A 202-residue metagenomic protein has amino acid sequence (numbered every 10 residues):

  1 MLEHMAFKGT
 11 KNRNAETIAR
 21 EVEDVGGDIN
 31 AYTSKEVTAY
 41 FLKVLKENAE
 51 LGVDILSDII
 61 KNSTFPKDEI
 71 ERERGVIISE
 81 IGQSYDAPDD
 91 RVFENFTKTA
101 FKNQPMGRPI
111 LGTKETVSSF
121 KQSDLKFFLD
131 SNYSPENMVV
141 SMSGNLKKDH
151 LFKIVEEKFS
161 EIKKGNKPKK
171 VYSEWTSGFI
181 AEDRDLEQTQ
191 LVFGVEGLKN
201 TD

Functional and structural regions predicted by a protein language model:
M1-T10: Active-site SXXK
T10-T17: Glycine/small-residue-rich interface belts in oligomeric ring/scaffold proteins and their assembly partners
T17-K170, A181, L186-V192, G197-L198: Charge-rich, well-structured scaffold segments of protease-associated domains
G178: Flexible, small-/acidic-enriched active-site or ligand-binding loops
N200-D202: Short, intrinsically disordered, charge-balanced linker/junction segments flanking boundaries in proteins
